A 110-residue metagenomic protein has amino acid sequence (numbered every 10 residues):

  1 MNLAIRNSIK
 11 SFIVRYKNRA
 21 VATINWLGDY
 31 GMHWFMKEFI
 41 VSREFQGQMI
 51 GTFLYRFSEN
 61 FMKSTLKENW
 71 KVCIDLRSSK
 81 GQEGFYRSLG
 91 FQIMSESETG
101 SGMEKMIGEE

Functional and structural regions predicted by a protein language model:
N2-I13, W70: A short helix-loop-beta-strand connector motif used in the catalytic cores of GNAT acetyltransferases and, in some
I13, R19-G28, M32-F35, I40: Conserved beta-strand in the GNAT
D29-G31, E44, G81-E83: Short coil/turn motifs at secondary-structure junctions
E38, S58, S78-Q82: Hydrophobic alpha-helical segments of small multi-pass membrane proteins
V41, G47-M62: Conserved acetyl-CoA-binding loop-helix of GNAT-fold acetyltransferases
T52, E59, M103-E110: Accessory recognition modules or surfaces
K63-K105: Conserved active-site alpha-helix within GNAT-family acetyltransferase domains
